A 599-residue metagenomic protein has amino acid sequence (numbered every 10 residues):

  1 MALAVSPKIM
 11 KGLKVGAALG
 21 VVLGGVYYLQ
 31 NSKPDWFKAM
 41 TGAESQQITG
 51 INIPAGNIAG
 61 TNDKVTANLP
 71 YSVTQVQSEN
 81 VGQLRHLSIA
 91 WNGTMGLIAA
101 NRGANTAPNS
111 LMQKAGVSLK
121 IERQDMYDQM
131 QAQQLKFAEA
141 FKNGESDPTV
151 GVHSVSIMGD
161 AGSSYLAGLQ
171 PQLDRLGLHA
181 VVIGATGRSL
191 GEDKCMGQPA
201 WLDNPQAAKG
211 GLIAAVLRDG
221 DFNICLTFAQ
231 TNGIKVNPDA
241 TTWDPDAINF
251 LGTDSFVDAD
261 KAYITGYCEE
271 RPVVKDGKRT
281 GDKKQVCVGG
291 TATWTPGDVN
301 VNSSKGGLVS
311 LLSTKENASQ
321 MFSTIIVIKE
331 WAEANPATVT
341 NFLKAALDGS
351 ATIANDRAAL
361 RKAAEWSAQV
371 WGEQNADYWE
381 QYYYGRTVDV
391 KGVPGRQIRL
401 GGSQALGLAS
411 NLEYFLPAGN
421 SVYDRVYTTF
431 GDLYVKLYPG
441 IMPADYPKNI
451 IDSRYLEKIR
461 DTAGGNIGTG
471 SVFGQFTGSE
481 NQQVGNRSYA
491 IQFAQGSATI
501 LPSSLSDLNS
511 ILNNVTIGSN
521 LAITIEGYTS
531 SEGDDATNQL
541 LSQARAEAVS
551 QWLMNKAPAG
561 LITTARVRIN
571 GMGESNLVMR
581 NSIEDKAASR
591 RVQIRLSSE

Functional and structural regions predicted by a protein language model:
A2-A18: N-terminal Sec-pathway targeting helices
G25-T41: Hydrophobic single-pass membrane-insertion segments
W36-D258, C268-V273, G289-T295, L312-T314 (+1 more regions): Short, glycine-/small- and polar/acidic-enriched structural segments that line small-molecule recognition paths
A99-R102, T106, L226-I234, C268 (+7 more regions): Sec-exported extracytoplasmic/periplasmic mature domains
G159-D160, N249-Y378: Pocket-lining segment of extracytoplasmic ligand-binding domains
A334-I441: Secondary-structure end/capping motifs
P443-A522, A559, I583, E599: Periplasmic peptidoglycan-binding/tethering modules of Gram-negative envelope proteins
T529-E599: Periplasmic OmpA-like peptidoglycan-binding domain that tethers envelope proteins to the cell wall
